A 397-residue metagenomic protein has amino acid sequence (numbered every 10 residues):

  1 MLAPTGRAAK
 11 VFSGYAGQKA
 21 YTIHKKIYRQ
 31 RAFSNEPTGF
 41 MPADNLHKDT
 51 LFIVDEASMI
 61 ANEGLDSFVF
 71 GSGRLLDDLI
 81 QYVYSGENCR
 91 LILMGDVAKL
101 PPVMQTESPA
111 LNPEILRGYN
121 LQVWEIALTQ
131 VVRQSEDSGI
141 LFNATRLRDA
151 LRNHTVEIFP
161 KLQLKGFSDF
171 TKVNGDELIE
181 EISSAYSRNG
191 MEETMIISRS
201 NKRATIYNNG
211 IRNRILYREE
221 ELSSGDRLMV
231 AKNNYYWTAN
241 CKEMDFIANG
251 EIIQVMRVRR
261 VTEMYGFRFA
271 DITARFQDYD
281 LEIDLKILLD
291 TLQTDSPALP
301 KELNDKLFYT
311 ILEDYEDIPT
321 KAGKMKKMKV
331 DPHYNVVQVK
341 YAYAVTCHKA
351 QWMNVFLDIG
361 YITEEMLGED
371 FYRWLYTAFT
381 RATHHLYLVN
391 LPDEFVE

Functional and structural regions predicted by a protein language model:
M1, A43-D44, Y186, M244-I247 (+1 more regions): Replace "in large, NTP-powered and nucleic-acid-processing enzymes" with "in large, NTP-powered factors and other
M1, I92-L93, I196, G360 (+1 more regions): Structural beta-sheet core signal
M1-P160: ASCE P-loop NTPase helicase motor core
T5, S200, W352: Short, conserved phosphate/pyrophosphate- and ester-handling motifs at nucleotide-, phospho-/glycolipid
G17, I211-I215, W374-A378: Short, solvent-exposed amphipathic alpha-helical segments in soluble enzyme and RNA/protein-processing domains
H47-D49, N88, M191-E193, V355 (+1 more regions): A general structural motif
V83-L91, V97-N249, Q254-M256, R260-A298: Conserved helicase motor core of P-loop NTPases
M264-E397: C-terminal accessory regions
